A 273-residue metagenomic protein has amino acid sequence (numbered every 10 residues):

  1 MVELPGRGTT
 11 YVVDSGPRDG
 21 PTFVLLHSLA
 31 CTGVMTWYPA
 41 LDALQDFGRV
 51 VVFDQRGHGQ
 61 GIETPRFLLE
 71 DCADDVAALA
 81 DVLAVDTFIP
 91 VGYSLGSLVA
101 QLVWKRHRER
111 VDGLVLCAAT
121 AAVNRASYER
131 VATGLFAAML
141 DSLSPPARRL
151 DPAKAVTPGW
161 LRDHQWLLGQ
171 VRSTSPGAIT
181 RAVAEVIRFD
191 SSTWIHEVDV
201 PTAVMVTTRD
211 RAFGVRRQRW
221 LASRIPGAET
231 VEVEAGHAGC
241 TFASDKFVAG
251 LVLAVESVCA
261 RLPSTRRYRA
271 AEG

Functional and structural regions predicted by a protein language model:
P5-I62: Conserved HGGG/HGGXW glycine-rich cap/lid loop of the alpha/beta-hydrolase fold
Y38, D42, V51-V91: Active-site loop/oxyanion-hole signature of alpha/beta-hydrolase fold enzymes
L98-Q101, K105, V111-S142: Flexible "cap/lid" loop of the alpha/beta hydrolase fold
R125-R130, L143-H196: Conserved alpha/beta-hydrolase catalytic His-Asp/Glu region
V198, V204-V206: Short beta-strand/loop motif that positions the catalytic acidic residue of the alpha/beta-hydrolase fold
V200, G214-A222: Short alpha-helix in the alpha/beta-hydrolase fold that links the catalytic acid
T208-F213: Acidic catalytic loop of the alpha/beta-hydrolase fold
A228-G273: Catalytic active-site module of serine/aspartate enzymes centered on a nucleophile-bearing elbow/loop
